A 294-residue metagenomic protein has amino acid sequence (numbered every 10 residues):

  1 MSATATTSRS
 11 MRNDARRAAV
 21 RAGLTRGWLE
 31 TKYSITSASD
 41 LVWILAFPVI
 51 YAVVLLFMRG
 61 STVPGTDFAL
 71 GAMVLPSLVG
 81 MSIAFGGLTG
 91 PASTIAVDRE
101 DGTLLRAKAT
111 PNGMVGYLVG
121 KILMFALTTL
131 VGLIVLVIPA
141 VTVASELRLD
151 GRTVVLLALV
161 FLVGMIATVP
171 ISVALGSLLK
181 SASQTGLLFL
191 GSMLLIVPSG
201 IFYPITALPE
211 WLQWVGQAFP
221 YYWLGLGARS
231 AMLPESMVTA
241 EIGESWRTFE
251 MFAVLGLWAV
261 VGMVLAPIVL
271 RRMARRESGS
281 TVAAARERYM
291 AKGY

Functional and structural regions predicted by a protein language model:
A3-A18, A22, L29-D101, T129 (+4 more regions): Transmembrane helix-boundary elements of multi-pass transport/secretion proteins, especially ABC-type permease modules
R17-L24, W28-I35, S39, L212 (+1 more regions): Membrane-interacting alpha-helical segments
A38-S39, A72, V115, A182-S183 (+1 more regions): Residues that define the loop-to-transmembrane-helix transition and helix capping in multi-pass membrane transporters
A52-F57, V137, V141, V173 (+3 more regions): Transmembrane alpha-helix boundary and packing residues in multipass membrane permease domains and related
V54-S61, L178-Y222: Transmembrane helix segments
T94-A126: Helix-loop-helix units of permease transmembrane domains in multi-pass membrane transporters, especially ABC
M114, V119-M193, T248-F252, G256 (+1 more regions): Alpha-helical transmembrane segments and their short interhelical loops
S199-G262: Membrane-interfacial helix-loop-helix junctions in multi-pass membrane proteins
